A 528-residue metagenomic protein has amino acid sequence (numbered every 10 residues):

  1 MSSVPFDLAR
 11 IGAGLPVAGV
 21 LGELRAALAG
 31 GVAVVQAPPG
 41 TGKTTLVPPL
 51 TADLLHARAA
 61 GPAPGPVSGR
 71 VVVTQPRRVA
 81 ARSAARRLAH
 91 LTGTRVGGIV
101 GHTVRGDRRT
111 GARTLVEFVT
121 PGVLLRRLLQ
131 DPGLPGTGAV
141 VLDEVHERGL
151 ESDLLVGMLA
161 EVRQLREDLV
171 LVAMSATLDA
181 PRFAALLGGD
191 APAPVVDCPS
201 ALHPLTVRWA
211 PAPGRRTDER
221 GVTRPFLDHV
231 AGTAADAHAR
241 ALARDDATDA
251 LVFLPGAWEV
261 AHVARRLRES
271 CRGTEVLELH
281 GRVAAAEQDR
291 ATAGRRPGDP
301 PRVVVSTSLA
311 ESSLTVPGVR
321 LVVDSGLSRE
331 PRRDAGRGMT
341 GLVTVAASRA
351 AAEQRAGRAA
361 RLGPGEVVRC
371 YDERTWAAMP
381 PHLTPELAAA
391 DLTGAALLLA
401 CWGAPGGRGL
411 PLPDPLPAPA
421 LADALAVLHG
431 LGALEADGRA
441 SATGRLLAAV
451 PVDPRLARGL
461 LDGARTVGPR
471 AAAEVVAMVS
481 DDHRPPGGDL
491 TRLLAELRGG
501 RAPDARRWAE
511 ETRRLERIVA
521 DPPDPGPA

Functional and structural regions predicted by a protein language model:
M1-G459: P-loop NTPase motor module signature
P38-T41, D462, T466, E474-A528: Extended, charged helical/alpha-beta scaffold domains that provide interaction surfaces
G357, A471-A472: Acidic/histidine metal-binding catalytic segments
A418, R465, P469: AMP-binding (ANL) adenylation modules
